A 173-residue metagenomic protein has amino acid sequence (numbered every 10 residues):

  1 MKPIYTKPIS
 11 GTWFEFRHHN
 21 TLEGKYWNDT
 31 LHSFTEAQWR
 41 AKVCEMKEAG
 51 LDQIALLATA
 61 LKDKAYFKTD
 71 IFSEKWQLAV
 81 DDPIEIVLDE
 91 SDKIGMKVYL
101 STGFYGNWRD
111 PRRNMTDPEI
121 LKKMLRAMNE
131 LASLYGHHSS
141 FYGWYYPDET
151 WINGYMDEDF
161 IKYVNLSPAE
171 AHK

Functional and structural regions predicted by a protein language model:
M1-L57: Boundary/entry segment of secreted carbohydrate-active catalytic domains
P3, K7-N20, K62-D82, S140: Aromatic- and acidic-residue-enriched carbohydrate-binding clefts of CAZyme catalytic domains
P3-T6, E48, K93, Y135-S139: Extracellular/periplasmic catalytic domains that process cell-envelope and extracellular macromolecules
K7, N20-N28, E36-A37, D82-E85 (+2 more regions): Active-site-adjacent "subsite" loops/lids of carbohydrate-active enzymes
W13, K97-P111, P118-L121, G143-E149 (+1 more regions): Aromatic-lined carbohydrate-recognition surfaces of secreted/lumenal glycan-active proteins
W27-T30, I71-E74, R113-E119, Y145-E158: Surface-exposed cleft-lining segments at the edges of enzyme active sites
E36-G106, D159-K173: Aromatic-lined substrate-binding rim segments of carbohydrate-active enzymes
A60, G103-D110, A127-E158: Active-site groove signature of glycoside hydrolases
